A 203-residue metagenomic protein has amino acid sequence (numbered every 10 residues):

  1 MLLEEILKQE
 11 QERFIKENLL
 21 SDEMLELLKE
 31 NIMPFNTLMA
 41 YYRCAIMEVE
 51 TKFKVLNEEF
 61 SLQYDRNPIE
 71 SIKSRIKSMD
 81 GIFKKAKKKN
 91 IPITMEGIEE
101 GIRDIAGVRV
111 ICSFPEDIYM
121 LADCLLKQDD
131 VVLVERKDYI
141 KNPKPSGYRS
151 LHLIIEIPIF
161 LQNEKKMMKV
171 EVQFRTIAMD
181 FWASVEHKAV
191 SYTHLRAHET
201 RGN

Functional and structural regions predicted by a protein language model:
M1-E100: Charge-rich, low-complexity segments
R103-I105, Y148-S150, K165-K169: Short connector loops at helix/strand junctions that flank enzyme active sites, especially segments positioning acidic
A106-C112, V172: Short cationic amphipathic helices and targeting signals
F114-D117: Helix N-cap motif at beta-to-alpha junctions
Y119, V131-E156: Beta-rich nucleic-acid/ligand-interaction surfaces
L121-L126: Short amphipathic alpha-helices in soluble, non-transmembrane regions that often serve as interface/regulatory elements
P158-A189: Conserved, surface-exposed functional patches that form binding/active-site neighborhoods
T193-G202: Conserved small/polar residues in nucleotide/adenosyl-binding loops
